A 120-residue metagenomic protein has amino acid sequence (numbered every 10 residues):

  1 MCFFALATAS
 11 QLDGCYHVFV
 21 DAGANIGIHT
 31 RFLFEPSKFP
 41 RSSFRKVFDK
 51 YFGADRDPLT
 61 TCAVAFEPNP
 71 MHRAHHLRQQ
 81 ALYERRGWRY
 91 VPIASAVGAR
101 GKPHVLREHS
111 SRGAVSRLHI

Functional and structural regions predicted by a protein language model:
M1-I120: Phosphate/nucleotide-binding beta-alpha loop and adjacent structural elements of enzyme active sites
